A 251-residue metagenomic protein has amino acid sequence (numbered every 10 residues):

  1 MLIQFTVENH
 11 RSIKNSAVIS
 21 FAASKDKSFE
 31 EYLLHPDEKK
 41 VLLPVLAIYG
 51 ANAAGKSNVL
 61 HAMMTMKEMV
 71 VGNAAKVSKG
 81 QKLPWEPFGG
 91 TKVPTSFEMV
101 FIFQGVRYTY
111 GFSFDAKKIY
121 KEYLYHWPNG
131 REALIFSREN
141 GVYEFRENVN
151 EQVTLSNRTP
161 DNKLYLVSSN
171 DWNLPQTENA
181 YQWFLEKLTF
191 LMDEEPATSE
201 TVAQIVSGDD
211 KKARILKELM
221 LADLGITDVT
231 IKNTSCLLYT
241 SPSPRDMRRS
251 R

Functional and structural regions predicted by a protein language model:
L2-I3: Extreme N-terminal starter segment of soluble prokaryotic enzymes
V7, F101-F103, H126: Short acidic, glycine-rich loop/turn motifs
V7-L34: N-terminal pre-Walker A segment at the start of P-loop NTPase domains
N9, N52, V59, L219: Conserved RecA-like P-loop NTPase ATPase core
S12, F103-R107, N129: Glycine-centered tight beta-turn/hairpin loop motif at sheet-sheet or coil-to-beta transitions
L34-V41, V45-A47, A51, S57-I119: Conserved P-loop NTP-binding catalytic core
T109-L237: Electropositive, glycine-dotted interaction segments that contact anionic polymers or phosphate-rich ligands
Y239-R251: Single conserved hydrophobic/aromatic residue that forms the stacking wall/gate of nucleotide- or nucleobase-binding
